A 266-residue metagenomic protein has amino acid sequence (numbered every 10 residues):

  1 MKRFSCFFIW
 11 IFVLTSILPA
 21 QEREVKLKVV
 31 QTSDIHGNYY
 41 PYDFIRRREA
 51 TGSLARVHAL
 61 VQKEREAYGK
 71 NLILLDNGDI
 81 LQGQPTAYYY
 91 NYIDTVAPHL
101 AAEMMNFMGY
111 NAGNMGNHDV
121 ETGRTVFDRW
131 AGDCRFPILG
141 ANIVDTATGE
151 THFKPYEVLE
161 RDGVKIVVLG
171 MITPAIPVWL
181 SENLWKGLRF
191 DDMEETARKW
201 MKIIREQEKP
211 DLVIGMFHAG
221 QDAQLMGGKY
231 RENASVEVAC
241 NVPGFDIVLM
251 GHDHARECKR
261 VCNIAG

Functional and structural regions predicted by a protein language model:
M1-E22: Bacterial Sec-dependent N-terminal signal peptides
A20-G266: Acidic, metal/ion-coordinating pockets
